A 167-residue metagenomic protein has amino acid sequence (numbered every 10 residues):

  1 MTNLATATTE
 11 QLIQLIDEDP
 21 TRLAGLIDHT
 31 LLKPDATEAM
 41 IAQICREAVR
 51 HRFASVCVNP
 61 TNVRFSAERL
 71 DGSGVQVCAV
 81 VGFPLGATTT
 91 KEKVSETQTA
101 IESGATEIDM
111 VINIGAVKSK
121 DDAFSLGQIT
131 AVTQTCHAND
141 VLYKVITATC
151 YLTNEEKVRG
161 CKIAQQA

Functional and structural regions predicted by a protein language model:
M1-I16: Conserved, well-structured core domains of diverse proteins
L12-H51, S55, T61-F83, A87-A167: Alpha/beta enzyme core
